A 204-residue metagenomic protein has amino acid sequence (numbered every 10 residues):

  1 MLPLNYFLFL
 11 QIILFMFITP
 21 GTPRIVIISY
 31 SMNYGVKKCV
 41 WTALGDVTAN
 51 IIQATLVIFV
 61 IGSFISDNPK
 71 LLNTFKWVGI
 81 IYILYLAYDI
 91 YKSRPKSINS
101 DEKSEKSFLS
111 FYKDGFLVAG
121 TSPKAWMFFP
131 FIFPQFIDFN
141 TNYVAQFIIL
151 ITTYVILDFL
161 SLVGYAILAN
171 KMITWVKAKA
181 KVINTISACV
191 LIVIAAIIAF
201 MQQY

Functional and structural regions predicted by a protein language model:
L2-N73, F131-I151, V155, A166: Juxtamembrane transmembrane-helix termini in multi-pass membrane transport proteins
F7-I12, I81-L84, K113-L117, T153-Y154: Short alpha-helical transmembrane interface motifs in multi-pass membrane proteins
T55-I58, G120-W126, L191-Y204: Hydrophobic alpha-helical transmembrane segments in multi-pass integral membrane proteins
D67-K96, V155-Y165, I173-Y204: Selective transmembrane alpha-helices of multi-pass membrane proteins
K92-S110: Flexible cytoplasmic inter-helical loops of multi-pass small-molecule transporters
L109-F116, S122: Anionic-ligand binding region
P123-M127, L162-A166: Recurrent gating helices in multi-pass secondary carriers
